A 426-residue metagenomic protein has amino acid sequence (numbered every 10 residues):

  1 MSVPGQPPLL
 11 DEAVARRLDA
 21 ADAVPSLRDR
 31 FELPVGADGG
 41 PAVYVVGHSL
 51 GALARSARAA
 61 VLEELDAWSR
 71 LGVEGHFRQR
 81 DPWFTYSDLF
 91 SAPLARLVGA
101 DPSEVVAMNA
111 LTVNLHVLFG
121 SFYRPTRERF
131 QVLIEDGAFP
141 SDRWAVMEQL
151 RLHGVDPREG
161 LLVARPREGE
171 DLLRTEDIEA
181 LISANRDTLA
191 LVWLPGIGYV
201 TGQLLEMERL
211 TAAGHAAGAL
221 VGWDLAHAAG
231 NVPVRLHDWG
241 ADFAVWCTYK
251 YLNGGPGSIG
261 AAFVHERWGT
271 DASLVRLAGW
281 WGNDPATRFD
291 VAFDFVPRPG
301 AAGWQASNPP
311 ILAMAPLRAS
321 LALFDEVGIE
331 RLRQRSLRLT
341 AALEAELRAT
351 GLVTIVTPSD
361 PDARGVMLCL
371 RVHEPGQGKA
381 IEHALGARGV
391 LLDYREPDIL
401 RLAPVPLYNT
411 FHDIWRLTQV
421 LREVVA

Functional and structural regions predicted by a protein language model:
M1-A426: Pyridoxal 5′-phosphate
